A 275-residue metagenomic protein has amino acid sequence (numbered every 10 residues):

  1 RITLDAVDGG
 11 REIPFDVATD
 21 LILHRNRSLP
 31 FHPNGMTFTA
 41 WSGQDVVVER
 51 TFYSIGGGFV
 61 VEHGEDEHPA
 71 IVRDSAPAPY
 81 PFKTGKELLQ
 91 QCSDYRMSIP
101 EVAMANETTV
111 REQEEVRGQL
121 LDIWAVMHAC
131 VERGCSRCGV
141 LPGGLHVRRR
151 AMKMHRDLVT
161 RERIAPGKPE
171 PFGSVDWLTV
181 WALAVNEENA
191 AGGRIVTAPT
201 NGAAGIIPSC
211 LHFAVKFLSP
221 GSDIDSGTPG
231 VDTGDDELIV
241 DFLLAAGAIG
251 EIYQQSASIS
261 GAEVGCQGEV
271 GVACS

Functional and structural regions predicted by a protein language model:
I2-P166, W177: C-terminal regulatory domains involved in ligand/effector binding and gene-expression control
S28-H32, E187-A190, D235, A273: Solvent-exposed alpha-helices and their adjacent loops that cap or buttress functional pockets in soluble metabolic
N34-M36, V48-R50, R194, A203 (+1 more regions): Structural beta-strand/beta-sheet cores of well-ordered domains, especially the beta-sheet scaffolds that support
E114-C266: Accessory "access/gating" subregions that flank catalytic or transport cores
E269-S275: Active-site pocket-lining segment
